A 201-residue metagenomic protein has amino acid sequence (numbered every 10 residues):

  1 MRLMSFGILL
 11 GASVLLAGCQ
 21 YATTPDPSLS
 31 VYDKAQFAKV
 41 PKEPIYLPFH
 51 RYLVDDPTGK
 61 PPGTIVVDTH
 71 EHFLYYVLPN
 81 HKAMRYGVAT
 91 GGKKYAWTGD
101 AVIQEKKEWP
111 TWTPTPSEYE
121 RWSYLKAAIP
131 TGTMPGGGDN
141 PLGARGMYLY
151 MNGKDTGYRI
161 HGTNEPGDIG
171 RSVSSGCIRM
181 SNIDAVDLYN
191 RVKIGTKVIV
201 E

Functional and structural regions predicted by a protein language model:
M1-I8: Bacterial N-terminal signal peptides that target proteins for export
L15-G18: C-terminal motif of bacterial Sec signal peptides marking the signal peptidase cleavage site
Q20-A22: Bacterial signal peptide processing site
P25-V54, G59-K60: Post-signal peptide N-terminal segment of mature Sec-exported envelope proteins
Y46-H70, K82-T90, A127-T133, G162 (+1 more regions): N-terminal post-signal-peptidase region of extra-cytosolic proteins
L78-Y124: Mid-length scaffold segments of soluble, non-membrane domains
G92-D100, R121-E201: Exported/periplasmic cell-wall-interacting domains
